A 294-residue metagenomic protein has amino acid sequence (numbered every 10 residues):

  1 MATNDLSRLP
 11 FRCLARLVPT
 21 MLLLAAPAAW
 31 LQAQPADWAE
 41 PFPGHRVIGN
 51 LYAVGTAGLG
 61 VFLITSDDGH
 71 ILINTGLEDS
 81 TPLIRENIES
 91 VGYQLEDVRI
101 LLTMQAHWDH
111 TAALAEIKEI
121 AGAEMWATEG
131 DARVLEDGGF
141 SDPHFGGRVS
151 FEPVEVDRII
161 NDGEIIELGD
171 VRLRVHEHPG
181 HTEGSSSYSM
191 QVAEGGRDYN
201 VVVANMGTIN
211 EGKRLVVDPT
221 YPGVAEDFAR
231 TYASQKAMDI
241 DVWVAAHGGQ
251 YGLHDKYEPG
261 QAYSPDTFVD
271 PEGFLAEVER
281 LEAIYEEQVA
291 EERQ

Functional and structural regions predicted by a protein language model:
A2-P19: Bacterial N-terminal signal peptides that target proteins for export
N4, M21, L31-D37, G195 (+1 more regions): Accessory terminal helices/loops
R16-A29: Bacterial N-terminal signal peptides
Q34, E40-F42, R46-I48, D97 (+5 more regions): Metallo-beta-lactamase
D37-V91, L95, S187-I209: Conserved beta-strand hairpin/beta-sheet module of binuclear metal-dependent hydrolase folds, prominently
L51, D79-P82, E89-I165, Y263 (+3 more regions): Active-site HxH/HxHxD metal-binding segment of metal-dependent hydrolases
I73-T75, V98-H107, W126-T128, H178-G180 (+2 more regions): Active-site neighborhood of phospho(di)ester-bond hydrolases with catalytic His/Asp-centered motifs
S80-T81, A106-A112, A132-L135, E183-S186 (+2 more regions): Active-site environment of divalent metal-dependent phosphoester hydrolases
